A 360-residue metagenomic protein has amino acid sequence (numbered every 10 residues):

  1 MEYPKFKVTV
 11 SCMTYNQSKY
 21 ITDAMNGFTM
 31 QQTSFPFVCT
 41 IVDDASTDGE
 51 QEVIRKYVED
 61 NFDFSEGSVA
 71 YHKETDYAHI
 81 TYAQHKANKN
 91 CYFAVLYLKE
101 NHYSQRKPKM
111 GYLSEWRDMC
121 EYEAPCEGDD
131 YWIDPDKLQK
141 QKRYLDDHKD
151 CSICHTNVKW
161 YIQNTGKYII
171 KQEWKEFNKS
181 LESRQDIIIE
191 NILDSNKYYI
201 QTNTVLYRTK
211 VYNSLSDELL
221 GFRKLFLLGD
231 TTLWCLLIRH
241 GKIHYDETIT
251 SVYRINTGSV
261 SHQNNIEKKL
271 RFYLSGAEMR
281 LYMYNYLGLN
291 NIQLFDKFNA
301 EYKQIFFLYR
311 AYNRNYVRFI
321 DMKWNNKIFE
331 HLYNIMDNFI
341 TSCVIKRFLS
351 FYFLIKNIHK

Functional and structural regions predicted by a protein language model:
Q17-M30, E52: Short, well-formed alpha-helical segments that are part of the catalytic scaffolds of diverse glycosyltransferases
T29-L96: Acidic donor-binding segment of Leloir-type glycosyltransferases
M110-Y122: Active-site nucleotide-sugar/metal-binding loop of Leloir-type enzymes
D136-K171: Conserved donor NDP-sugar-binding/catalytic core segment of glycosyltransferases
T156, W174-I266: Conserved nucleotide-sugar donor-binding catalytic segment
D186, F226, I249-T257, Q263-I292 (+1 more regions): Catalytic core of nucleotide-sugar-dependent glycosyltransferases
Y302-K360: Membrane-interface aromatic/basic loop that binds lipid-linked glycans or pyrophosphate carriers, typified by
